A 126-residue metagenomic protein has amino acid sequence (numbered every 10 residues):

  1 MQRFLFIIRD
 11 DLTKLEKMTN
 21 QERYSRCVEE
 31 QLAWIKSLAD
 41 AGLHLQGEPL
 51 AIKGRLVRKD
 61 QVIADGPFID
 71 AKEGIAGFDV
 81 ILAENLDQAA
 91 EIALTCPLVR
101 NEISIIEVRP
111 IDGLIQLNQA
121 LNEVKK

Functional and structural regions predicted by a protein language model:
M1-K126: Conserved, structured core segments of small domains
